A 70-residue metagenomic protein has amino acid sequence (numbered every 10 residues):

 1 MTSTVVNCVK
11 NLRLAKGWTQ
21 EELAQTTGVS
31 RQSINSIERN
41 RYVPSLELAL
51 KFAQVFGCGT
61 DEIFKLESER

Functional and structural regions predicted by a protein language model:
M1-A15: A short, Lys/Arg-rich alpha-helix, primarily the initiator
N7, G17-W18, P44-E47: Residue-level signal for the short linker/turn that defines the boundary of a DNA-recognition helix
L14, G28, R39, S68: Residue-level detection of the helix-turn-helix DNA-binding "recognition helix"
L14, Q25, Q54: Alpha-helical residues within the helix-turn-helix
W18-S36: Short alpha-helical DNA-recognition segment
E47-E62: DNA major-groove recognition helix of helix-turn-helix/homeodomain DNA-binding modules
F64-R70: Short, charged recognition helix plus adjacent turn of helix-turn-helix-like nucleic-acid-binding domains
